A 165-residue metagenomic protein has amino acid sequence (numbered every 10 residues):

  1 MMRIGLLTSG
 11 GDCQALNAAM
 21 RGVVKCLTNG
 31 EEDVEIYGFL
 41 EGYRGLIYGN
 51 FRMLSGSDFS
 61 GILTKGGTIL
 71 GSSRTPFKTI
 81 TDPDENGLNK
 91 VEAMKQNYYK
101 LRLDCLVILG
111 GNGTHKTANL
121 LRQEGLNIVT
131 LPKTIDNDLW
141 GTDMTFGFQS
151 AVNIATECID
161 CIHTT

Functional and structural regions predicted by a protein language model:
M1-N50: N-terminal phosphate-binding or glycine-rich loops at protein starts, especially the Walker A/P-loop of NTPases
R3-G11, I69-G71, D104-I108: Short glycine-rich or small-residue beta-strand-to-loop segments that form or flank ligand, phosphate, metal/Fe-S
G5, N29-E31, S60-T64, N97-R102 (+2 more regions): Solvent-exposed alpha-helices and their adjacent loops that cap or buttress functional pockets in soluble metabolic
S9-D12, F39-R44, R74-T75, G111-T114 (+2 more regions): Short, ordered loop/turn segments at secondary-structure junctions
A19-V23, N112-L126: Short Gly/Thr/Asp-enriched flexible loops that form oxyanion-binding sites at enzyme active sites
G30, Y37, L121-T145, V152: Short, acidic/small-residue loops that bind anionic groups at enzyme active sites
Y48-L106, F146-D160: Glycine-rich oxoanion-binding loops at beta->alpha junctions
Y99, D104-C105, G110-T114, E124: Glycine-rich, mobile lid/loop segments that gate access to catalytic sites or pores
